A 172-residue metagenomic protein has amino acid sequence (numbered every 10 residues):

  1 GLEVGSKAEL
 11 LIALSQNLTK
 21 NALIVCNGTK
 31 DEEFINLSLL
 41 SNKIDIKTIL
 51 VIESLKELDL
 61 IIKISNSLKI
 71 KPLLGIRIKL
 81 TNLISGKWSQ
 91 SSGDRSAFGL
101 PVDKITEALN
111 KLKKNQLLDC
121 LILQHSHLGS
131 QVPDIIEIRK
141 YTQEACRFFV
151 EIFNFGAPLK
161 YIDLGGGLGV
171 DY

Functional and structural regions predicted by a protein language model:
G1-Y161: Active-site-proximal beta-alpha core segment in soluble small-molecule metabolic enzymes
G166-Y172: A conserved active-site cap/scaffold subdomain adjacent to cofactor or substrate pockets
